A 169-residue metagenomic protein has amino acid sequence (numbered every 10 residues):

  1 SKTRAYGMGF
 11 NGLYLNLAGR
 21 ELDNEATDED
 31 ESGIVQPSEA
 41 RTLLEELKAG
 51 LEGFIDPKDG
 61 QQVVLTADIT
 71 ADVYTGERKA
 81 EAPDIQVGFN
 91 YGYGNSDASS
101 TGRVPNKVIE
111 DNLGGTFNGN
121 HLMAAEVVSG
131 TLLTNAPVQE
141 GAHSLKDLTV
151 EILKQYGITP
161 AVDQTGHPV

Functional and structural regions predicted by a protein language model:
S1-G102: Secreted, luminal/periplasmic, and some membrane-associated catalytic domains that remodel anionic oxygen-ester
S1-I34, G114-Y156: Substrate-binding rim/cap in mid-to-C-terminal beta-strand-loop elements of soluble/periplasmic
A40-L44, A80, A125, L145-T149 (+1 more regions): A structural signal for well-ordered alpha-helical scaffolds and beta->alpha junctions
E45-K48, E52, T149-L153, G157: Non-transmembrane alpha-helical segments in soluble domains of secreted/periplasmic/extracellular proteins
Q62, T66, I152, G157-A161: Terminal low-complexity/disordered tails
A98-F117: Short, surface-exposed loop/helix-turn segments at secondary-structure junctions that function as lids/hinges flanking
E140, A161-V162: Short, surface-exposed helix-loop/turn micro-motifs enriched in polar/charged residues
Q164-V169: Cytosolic regulatory/linker segments at or just downstream of nucleotide-handling modules in signal-transduction
